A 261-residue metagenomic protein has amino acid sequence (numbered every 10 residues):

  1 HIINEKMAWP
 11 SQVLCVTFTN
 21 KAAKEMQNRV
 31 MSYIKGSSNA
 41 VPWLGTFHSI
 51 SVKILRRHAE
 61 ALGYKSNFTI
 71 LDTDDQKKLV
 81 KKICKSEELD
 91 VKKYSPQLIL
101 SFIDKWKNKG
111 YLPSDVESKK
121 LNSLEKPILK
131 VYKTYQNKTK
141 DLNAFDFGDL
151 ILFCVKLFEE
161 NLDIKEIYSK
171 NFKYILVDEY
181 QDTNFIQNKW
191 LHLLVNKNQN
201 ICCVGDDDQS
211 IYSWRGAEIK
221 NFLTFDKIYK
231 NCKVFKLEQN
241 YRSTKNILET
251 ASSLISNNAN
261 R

Functional and structural regions predicted by a protein language model:
H1-S66, I70, E166, E249-S252: P-loop NTPase Walker
I3, K230-K233, E238-R261: Helicase P-loop NTPase motor core
L14-C15, A22-A23, N122-T224, K233-N246: Conserved helicase NTPase motor core
Y33-S37, T224-K230: Short, conserved catalytic or adaptor-binding loops enriched in Gly and charged residues
N39-V41, E60-D149, F172, V234-K236 (+2 more regions): ATP-hydrolysis module of ASCE/P-loop NTPase motor domains, specifically the Walker B Asp-Glu catalytic pair
K53-E60, I211-I228, E249-S252, N260: Short regulatory helix/loop adjacent to the ATP-binding pocket of P-loop NTPases
K107-P113, Q199, L254-R261: Proline-centered turn/helix-capping motifs that create local helix->coil transitions or kinks
